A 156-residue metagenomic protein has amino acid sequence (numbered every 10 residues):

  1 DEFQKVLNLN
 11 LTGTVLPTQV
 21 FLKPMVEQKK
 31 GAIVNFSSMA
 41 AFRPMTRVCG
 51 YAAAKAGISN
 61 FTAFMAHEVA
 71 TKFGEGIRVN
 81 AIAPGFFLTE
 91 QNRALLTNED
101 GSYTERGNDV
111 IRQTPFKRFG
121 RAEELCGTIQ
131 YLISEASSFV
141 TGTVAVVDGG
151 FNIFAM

Functional and structural regions predicted by a protein language model:
D1-Q4, R106, V110: Substrate-binding pocket helix/loop in short-chain dehydrogenase/reductase
T18, A54: Active-site helix of classical SDR
K23, H67-K72, S138: Alpha-helical segment proximal to the catalytic Tyr-Lys
S38: Residue(s) in the substrate-gating loop at a strand-loop-helix junction that position the organic substrate next
R43, Q130, T141-M156: Short C-terminal tail/terminal secondary-structure segment of NAD(P)H-dependent dehydrogenase/reductase domains
R43-C49, T71-K72, K117, E135: Active-site loop immediately N-terminal to the catalytic Tyr-X3-Lys motif of short-chain dehydrogenase/reductase
F73, R78, V140-G142: Short, small/polar-rich loop/turn modules that mediate ligand/substrate recognition or access, typified
